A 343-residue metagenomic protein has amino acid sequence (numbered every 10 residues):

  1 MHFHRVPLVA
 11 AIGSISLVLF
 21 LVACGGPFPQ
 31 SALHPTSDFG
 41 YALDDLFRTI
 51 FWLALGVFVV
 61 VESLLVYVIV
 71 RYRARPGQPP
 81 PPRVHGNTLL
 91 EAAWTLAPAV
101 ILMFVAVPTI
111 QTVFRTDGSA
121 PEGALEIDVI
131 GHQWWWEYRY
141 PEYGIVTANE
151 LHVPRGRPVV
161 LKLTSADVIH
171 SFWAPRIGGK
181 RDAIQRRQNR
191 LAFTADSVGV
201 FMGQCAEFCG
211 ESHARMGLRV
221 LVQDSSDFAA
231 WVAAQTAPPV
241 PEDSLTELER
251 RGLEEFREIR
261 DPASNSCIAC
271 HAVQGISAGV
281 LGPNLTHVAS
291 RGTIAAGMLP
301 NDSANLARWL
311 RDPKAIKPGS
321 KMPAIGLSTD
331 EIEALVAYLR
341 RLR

Functional and structural regions predicted by a protein language model:
M1-G26: N-terminal secretory/membrane targeting signals
G25-T49, I69-S266, V273-V280, G297-R311 (+2 more regions): Non-transmembrane, membrane-proximal soluble domains of secreted or membrane proteins
F47-V59: Alpha-helical transmembrane segments
F58-Y72: Alpha-helical transmembrane segments
L342-R343: Short, solvent-exposed mixed-charge patches
